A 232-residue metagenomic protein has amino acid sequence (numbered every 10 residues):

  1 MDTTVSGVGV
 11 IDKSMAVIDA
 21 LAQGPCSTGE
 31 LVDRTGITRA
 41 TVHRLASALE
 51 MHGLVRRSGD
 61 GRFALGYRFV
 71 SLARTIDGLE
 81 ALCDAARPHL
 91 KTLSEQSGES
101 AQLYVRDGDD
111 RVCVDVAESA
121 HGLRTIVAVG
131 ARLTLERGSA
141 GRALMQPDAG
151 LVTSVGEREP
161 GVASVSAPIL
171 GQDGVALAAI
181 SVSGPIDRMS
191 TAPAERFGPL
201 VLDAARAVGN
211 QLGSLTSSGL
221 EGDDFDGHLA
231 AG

Functional and structural regions predicted by a protein language model:
M1-L79, N210: N-terminal helix-turn-helix
V55-R56, L103-Y104, I169: A structural signal for short hydrophobic beta-strand segments in well-ordered beta-sheet cores
G61-A149: Amphipathic alpha-helical effector-binding/dimerization core of metabolite-sensing transcriptional regulators
A149-G161, A178-G232: Juxtadomain coupling helices with adjacent low-complexity linkers
V165-D173: A short, hydrophobic, proline-anchored segment that marks a local hinge/packing element in signaling and regulatory
